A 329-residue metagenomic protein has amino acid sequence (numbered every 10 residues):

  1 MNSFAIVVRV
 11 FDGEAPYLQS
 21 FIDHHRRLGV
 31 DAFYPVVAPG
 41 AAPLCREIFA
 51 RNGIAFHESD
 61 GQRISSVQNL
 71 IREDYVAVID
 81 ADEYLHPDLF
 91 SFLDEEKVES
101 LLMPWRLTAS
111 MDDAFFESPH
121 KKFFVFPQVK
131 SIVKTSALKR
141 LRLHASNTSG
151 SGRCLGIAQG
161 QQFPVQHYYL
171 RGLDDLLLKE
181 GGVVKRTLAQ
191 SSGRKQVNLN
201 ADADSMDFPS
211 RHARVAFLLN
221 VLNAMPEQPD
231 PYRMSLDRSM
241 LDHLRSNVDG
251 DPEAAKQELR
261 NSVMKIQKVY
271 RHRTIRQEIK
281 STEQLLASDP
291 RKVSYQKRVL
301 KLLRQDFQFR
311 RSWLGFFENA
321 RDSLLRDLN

Functional and structural regions predicted by a protein language model:
M1-R26: N-proximal low-complexity "stem/linker" segments adjacent to membrane-targeting elements
P16, S59-S65: A short, glycine-/small-residue-rich helix N-cap motif at loop->alpha-helix starts within glycosyltransferase
D23-S59: Acidic donor-binding segment of Leloir-type glycosyltransferases
D31-A32, D74, E99: Short acidic/polar active-site loop segments enriched in Thr and Asp
I64-Y75: Active-site nucleotide-sugar/metal-binding loop of Leloir-type enzymes
E73-Y84: Short beta-strand-to-loop acidic/aromatic patch adjacent to the donor-nucleotide binding site
P87-K265, V269-Y270: Catalytic-site signature of metal-activated, phosphate-bearing donor transferases, centered on the GT-A/GT-A-like
Q257, N261-N329: Boundary detector for helix-to-coil junctions that initiate low-complexity/charged tails
